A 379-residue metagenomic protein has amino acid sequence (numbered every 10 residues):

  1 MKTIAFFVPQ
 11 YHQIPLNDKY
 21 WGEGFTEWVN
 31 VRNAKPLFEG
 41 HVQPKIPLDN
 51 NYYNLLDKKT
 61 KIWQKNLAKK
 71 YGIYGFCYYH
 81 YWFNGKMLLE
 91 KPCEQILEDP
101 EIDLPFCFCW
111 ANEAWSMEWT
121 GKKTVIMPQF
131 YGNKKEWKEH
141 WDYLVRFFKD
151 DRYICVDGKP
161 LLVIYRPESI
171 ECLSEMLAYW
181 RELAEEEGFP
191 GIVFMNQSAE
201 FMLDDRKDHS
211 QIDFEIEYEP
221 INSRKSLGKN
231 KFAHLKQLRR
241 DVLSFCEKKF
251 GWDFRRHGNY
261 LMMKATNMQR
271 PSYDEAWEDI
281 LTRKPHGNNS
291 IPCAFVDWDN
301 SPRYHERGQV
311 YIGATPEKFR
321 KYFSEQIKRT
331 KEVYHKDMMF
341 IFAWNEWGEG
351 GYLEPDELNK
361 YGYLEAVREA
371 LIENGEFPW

Functional and structural regions predicted by a protein language model:
M1-W63, K69: N-terminal regions that are enriched for targeting/export leaders and immediately downstream pro/stem segments
T3-F7, P15, C172-G313: Aromatic-lined glycan-binding groove of carbohydrate-active enzymes
A5, A68, G158, P292 (+1 more regions): Conserved, mostly hydrophobic/aromatic
Y11-Q13, Y52-K59, Y79-K91, I170-C172 (+6 more regions): Acidic-and-aromatic substrate-binding clefts and catalytic sites of carbohydrate-active enzymes
T26, P36, I96, F342-N345 (+1 more regions): Aromatic-rich peripheral "rim/lid" segments of glycoside hydrolase catalytic domains that contact and position glycan
K59-F108, S290-P292: Aromatic-lined substrate-binding rim segments of carbohydrate-active enzymes
C77, N112-A114, T120-T124, W141-I170 (+1 more regions): Active-site groove signature of glycoside hydrolases
A314-P355, F377: Substrate-binding cleft of secreted/luminal carbohydrate-active enzymes
